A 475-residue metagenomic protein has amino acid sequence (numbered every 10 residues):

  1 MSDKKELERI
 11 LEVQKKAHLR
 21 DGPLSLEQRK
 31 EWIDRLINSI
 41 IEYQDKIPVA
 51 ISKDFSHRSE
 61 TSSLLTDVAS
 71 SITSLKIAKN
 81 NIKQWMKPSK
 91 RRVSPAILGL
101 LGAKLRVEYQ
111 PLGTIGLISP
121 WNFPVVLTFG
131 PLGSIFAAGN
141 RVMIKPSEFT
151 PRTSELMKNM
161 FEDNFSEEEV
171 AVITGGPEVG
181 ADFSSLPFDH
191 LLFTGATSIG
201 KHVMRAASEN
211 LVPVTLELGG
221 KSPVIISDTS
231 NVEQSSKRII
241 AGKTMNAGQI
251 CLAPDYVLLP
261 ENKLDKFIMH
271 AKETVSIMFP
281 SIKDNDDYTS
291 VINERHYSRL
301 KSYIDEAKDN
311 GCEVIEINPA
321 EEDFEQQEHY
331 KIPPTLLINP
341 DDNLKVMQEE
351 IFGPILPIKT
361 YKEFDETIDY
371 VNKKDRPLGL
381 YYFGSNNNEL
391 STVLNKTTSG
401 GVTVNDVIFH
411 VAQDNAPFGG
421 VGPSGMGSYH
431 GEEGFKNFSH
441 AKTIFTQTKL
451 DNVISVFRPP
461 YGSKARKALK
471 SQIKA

Functional and structural regions predicted by a protein language model:
M1-A103: N-terminal Rossmann-like NAD(P)+-binding subdomain of aldehyde/semialdehyde dehydrogenases
L7, L26, Q44, V232 (+4 more regions): Residues at or immediately preceding the N-termini of alpha-helices
K16, L24-K30, F324-Q327, K331-A475: Conserved C-terminal structural/oligomerization subdomain of aldehyde/semialdehyde dehydrogenase
H18, I37-I40, Q44, F55 (+13 more regions): Structural signal for hydrophobic packing residues in well-ordered secondary-structure cores of soluble enzyme domains
R29, L75, G139, V170 (+7 more regions): Residue-level signal for inorganic ion chemistry
S94-Q234, Y361: Rossmann-like NAD(P) dinucleotide-binding subdomain of oxidoreductase/dehydrogenase enzymes
F165, S198-D341, V404, A465-R466 (+1 more regions): ALDH superfamily catalytic-core signature
